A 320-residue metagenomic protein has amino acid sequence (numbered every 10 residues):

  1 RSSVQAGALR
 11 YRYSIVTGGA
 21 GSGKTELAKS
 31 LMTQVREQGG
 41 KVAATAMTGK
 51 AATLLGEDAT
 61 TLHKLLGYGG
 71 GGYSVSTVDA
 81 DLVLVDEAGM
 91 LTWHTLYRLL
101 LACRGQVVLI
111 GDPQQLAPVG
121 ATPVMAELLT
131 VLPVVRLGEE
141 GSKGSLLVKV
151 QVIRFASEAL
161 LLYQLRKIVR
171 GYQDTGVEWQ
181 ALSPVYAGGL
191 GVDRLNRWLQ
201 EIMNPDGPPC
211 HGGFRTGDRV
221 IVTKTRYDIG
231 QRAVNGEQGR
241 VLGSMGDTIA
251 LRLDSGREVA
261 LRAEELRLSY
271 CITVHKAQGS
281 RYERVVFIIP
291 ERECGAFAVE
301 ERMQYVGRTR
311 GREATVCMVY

Functional and structural regions predicted by a protein language model:
S2-G7, Y11-R12, Q114-V234, R240-L242 (+1 more regions): Conserved helicase motor core of P-loop NTPases
Q5, L9-V152, S157: ASCE P-loop NTPase helicase motor core
A6-A8, A20, A44, S74-V75 (+9 more regions): Replace "in large, NTP-powered and nucleic-acid-processing enzymes" with "in large, NTP-powered factors and other
A44, L109, A181-S183, F287 (+1 more regions): Structural beta-sheet core signal
M47, D112, E139, P184-Y186 (+2 more regions): Cofactor-binding loop segments of dinucleotide-utilizing enzymes, especially the Rossmann-like FAD- and NAD(P)+-binding
D86, D112, V185, G217 (+3 more regions): Residue-level signature of catalytic and energy-coupling elements of molecular machines, predominantly ATP/GTP-dependent
E237-Y320: C-terminal accessory regions
